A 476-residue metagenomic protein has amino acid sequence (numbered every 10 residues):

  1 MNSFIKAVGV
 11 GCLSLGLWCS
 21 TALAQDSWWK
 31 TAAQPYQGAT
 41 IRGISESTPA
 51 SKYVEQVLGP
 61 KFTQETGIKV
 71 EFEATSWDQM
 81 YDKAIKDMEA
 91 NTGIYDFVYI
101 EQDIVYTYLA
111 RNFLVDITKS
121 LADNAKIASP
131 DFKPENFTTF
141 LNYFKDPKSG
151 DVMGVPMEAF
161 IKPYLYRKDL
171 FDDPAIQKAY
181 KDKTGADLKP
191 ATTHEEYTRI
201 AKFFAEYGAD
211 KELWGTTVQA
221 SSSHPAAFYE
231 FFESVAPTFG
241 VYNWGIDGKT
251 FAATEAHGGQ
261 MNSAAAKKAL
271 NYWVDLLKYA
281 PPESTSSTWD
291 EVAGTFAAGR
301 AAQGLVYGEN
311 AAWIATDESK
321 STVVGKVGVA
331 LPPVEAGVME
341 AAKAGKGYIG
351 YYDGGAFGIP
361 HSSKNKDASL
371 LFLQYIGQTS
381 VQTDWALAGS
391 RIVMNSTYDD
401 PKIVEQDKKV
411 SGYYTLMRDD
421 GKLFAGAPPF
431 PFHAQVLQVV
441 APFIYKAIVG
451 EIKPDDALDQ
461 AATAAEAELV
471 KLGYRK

Functional and structural regions predicted by a protein language model:
Q25-P35, Q102-P163, G328-P333, E340-K343 (+1 more regions): Hinge/lid segment of periplasmic solute-binding proteins
S27-A32, P49-K69, L165, D169 (+2 more regions): Short, polar/charged alpha-helical segment
W28-W29, P35-V57, D78, F160 (+1 more regions): Extracytoplasmic "Venus flytrap"
W29, V327-K343, L387-K446, K476: Long, aromatic- and glycine/proline-rich binding clefts that accommodate carbohydrate-like moieties
Q37-T48, I68-E73, D96-F97, M153: Short, well-ordered beta-strand elements
V57-N136, P174-A175, Q303, S319-T322 (+2 more regions): Extracytoplasmic "Venus flytrap"/periplasmic binding protein-like
G150, L170, L277-P281, S319-R391 (+1 more regions): Extracytoplasmic/periplasmic substrate-recognition and gating elements
E196-A205, P237-S286, G328: Glycine-centered hinge/linker elements that transmit conformational signals in sensory and ligand-binding systems
